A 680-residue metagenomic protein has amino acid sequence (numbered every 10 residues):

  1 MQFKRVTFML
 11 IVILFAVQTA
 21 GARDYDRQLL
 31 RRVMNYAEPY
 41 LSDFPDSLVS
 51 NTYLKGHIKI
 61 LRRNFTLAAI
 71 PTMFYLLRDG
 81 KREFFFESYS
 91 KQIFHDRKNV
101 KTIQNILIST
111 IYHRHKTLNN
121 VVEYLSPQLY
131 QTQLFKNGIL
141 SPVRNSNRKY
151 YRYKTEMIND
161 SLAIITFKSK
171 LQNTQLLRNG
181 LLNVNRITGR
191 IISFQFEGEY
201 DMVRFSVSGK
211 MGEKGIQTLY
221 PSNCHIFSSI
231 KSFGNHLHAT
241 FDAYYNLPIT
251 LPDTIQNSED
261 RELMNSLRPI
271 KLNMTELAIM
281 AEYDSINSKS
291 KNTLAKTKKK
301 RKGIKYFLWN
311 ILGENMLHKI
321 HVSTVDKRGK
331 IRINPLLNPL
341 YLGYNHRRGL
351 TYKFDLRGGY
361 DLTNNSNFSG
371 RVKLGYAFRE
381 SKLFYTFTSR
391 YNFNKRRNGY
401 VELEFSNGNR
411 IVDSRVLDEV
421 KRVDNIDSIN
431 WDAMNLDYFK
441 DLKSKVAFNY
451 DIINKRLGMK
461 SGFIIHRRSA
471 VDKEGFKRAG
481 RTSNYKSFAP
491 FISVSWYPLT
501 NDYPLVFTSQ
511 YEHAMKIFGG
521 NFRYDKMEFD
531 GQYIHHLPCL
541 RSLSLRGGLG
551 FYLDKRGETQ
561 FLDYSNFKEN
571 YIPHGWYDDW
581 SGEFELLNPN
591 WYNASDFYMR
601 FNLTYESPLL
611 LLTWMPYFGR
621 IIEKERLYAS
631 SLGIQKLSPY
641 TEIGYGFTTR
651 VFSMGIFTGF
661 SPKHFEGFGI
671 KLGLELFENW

Functional and structural regions predicted by a protein language model:
A22-L162, S169-L176, A239-Y344, N435 (+5 more regions): Structured extracytoplasmic
T155, D160-E259: Gly/Pro-enriched, hydrophobic low-complexity segments that function as extracytoplasmic propeptides/linkers
I191-G198, I226, R332-Y344, D355 (+11 more regions): Transmembrane beta-strand segments that form the barrel wall of outer-membrane beta-barrel proteins
I320-I333, H346, D361-S369, N394-V401 (+6 more regions): Short loop/turn motifs that connect adjacent beta-strands in outer-membrane beta-barrel proteins
H346-R348, G358, W431-I465, L499 (+3 more regions): Outer-membrane beta-barrel transmembrane strands
R348-Y352, S381-Y385, K440-S444, T482-P490 (+6 more regions): Residues that define the transmembrane beta-barrel architecture of outer-membrane proteins
Y352-G358, F387-Y391, V446-I452, F463 (+8 more regions): Residues on the lipid-exposed face of transmembrane beta-strands in outer-membrane beta-barrel proteins
Y400-D418, S428-M434, N501-D502, V506-L609: C-terminal outer-membrane beta-barrel translocator/porin domains of Gram-negative envelope proteins and their
